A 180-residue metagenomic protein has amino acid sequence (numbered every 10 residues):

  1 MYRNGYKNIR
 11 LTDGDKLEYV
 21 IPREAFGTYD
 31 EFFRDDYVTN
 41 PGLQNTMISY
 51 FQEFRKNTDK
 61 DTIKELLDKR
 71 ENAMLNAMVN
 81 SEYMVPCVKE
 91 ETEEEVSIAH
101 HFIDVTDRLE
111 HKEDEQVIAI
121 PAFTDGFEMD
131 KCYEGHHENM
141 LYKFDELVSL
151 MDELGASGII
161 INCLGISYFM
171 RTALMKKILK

Functional and structural regions predicted by a protein language model:
M1-K180: An interfacial alpha-helical scaffold signature
